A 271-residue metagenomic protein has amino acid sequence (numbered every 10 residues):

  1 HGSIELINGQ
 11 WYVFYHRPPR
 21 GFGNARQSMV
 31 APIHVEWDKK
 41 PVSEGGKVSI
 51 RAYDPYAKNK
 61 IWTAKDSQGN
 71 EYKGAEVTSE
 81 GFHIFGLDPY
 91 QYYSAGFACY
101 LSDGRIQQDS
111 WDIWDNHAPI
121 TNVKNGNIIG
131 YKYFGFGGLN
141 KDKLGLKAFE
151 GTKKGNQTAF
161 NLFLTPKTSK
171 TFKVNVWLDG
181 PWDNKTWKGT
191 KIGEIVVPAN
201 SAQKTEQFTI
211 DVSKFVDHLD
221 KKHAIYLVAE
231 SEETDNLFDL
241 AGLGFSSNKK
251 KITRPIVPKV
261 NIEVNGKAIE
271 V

Functional and structural regions predicted by a protein language model:
H1-V196, S201-H218, K222-V257: Carbohydrate-active catalytic/glycan-binding domains of CAZyme proteins, especially the secreted or lumenal ectodomains
I256-V271: Signature of N-terminal electron-transfer/Fe-S-associated modules in redox systems
